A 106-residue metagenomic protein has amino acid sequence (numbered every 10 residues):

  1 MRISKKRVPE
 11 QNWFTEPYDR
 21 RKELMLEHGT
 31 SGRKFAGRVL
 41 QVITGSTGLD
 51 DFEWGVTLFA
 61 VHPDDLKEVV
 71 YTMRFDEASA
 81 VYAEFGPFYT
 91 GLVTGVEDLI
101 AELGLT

Functional and structural regions predicted by a protein language model:
M1-S4, I43, G48-D64, E68-M73: Short, well-ordered beta-strand segments in beta-rich or mixed alpha/beta enzyme and ligand-binding folds
M1-T30, V61, I100-T106: Short S/T/G/P-rich N-terminal loop/turn motif that feeds into the first structured element of a domain
V8, P63-D65, T94-G95: Generic "edge-of-domain/loop-turn" microfeature
E23-Q41, S46-D50, D64: Intrinsically disordered, low-complexity segments enriched in Gly and acidic/Ser/Thr residues that form flexible
L24-H28, D65-V70, A80-E84: Glycine-rich loops and low-complexity Gly/Arg-rich segments that provide flexible linkers or classic glycine-based
T30, K34, Y71-A78: Short, intrinsically disordered, mixed-charge
R38-D50, E77-T106: Glycine-rich beta-strand-turn "strand-cap" elements at beta-sheet edges
